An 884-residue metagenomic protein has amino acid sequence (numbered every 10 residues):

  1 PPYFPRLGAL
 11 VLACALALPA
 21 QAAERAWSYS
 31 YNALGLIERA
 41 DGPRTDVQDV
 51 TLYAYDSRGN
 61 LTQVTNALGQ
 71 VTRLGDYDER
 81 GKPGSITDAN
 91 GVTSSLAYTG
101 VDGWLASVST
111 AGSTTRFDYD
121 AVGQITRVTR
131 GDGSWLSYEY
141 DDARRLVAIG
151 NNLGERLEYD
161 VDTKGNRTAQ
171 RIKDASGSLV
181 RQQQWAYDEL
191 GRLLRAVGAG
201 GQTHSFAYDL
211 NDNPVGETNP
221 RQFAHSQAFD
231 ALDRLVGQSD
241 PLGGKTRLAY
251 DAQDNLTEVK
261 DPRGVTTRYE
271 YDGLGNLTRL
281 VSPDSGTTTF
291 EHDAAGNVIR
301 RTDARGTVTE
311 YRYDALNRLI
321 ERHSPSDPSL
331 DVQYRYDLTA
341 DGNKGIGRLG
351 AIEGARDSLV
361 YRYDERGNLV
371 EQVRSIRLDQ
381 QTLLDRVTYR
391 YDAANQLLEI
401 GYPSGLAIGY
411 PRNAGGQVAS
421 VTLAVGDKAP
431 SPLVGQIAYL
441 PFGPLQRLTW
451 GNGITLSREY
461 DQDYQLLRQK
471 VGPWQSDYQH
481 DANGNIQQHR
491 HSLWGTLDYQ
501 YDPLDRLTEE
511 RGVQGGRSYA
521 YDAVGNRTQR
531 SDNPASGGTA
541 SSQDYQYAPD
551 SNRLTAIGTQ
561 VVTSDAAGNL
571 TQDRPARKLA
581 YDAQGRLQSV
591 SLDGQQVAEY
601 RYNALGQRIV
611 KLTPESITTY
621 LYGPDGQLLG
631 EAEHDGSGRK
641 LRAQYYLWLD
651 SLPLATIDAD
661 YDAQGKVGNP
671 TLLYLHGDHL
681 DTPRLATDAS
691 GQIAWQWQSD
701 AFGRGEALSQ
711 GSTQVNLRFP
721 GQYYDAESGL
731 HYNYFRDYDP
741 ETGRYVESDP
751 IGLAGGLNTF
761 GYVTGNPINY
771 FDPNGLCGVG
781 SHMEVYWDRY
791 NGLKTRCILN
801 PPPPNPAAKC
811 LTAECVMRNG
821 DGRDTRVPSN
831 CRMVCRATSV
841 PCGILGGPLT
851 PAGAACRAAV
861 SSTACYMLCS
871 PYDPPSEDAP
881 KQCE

Functional and structural regions predicted by a protein language model:
P1-G8: Bacterial N-terminal signal peptides that target proteins for export
G8-A17: Bacterial N-terminal signal peptides
A23, W27, R39-D46, Q63-G69 (+35 more regions): Beta-turn initiation residues at beta-strand->coil junctions
Y29, Y53, L74-G75, L96-A97 (+32 more regions): A residue-level detector for well-ordered beta-strand positions
A54, Q63, K82-S85, S95-A97 (+17 more regions): Tandem repeat domain/solenoid detector
G100, F206, Y336-T339, Q543-Y547 (+1 more regions): A motif-centric feature for acidic-aromatic and gly/ser/thr-rich catalytic loops and repeats
S690-G705, E727-L730, Y734-V779: Short turn/helix-capping motifs enriched in Asx and small/polar residues
G778, R789-N791, N800-E884: Hydrophobic, gly/ala-rich membrane-insertion helices/peptides used by toxins and envelope proteins
